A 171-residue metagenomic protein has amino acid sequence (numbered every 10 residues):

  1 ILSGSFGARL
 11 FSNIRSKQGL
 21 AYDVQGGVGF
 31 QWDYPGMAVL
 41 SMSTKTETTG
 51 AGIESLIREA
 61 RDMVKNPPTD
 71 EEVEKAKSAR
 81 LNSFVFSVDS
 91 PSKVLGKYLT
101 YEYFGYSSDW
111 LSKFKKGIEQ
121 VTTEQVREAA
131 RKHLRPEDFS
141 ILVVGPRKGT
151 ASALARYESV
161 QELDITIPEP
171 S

Functional and structural regions predicted by a protein language model:
I1-R9, S171: His/Glu-based metal-binding/catalytic segments typifying zinc-dependent metallopeptidases
L2, F11-V121, P136-V144: M16 family metallopeptidases and their MPP-like homologs
F6, T48-T49, G149-T150: Short phosphate-engaging motifs
T123-S171: Proteolytic maturation boundary segments
